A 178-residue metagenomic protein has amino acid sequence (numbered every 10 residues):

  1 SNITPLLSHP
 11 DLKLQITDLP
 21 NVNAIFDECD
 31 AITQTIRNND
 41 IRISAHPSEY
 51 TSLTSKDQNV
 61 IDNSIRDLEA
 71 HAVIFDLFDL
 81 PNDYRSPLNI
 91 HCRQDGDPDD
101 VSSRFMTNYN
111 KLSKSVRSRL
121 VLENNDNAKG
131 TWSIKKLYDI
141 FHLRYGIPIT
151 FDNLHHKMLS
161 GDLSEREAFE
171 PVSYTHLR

Functional and structural regions predicted by a protein language model:
N2, A45-P47, N153: Glycine-rich, histidine-containing beta strand-loop boundary motifs that form or position
N2-P20: Glycine-rich, proline-tolerant flexible connector loops at the mouths of alpha/beta enzymes
L7-D11, K129-G130, K157-L159: Flexible loop/turn segments at secondary-structure boundaries
L14-T17, N59-V60, L137-Y138, S164-R166: Short low-complexity, flexible loop/linker segments enriched in glycine and/or proline with clustered acidic
N21-R144: Active-site acidic/histidine proton-transfer and metal-coordination neighborhood in alpha/beta enzyme cores
I149-P171: Catalytic alpha/beta core domains of metabolic enzymes, predominantly
T175-H176: Conserved small/polar residues in nucleotide/adenosyl-binding loops
